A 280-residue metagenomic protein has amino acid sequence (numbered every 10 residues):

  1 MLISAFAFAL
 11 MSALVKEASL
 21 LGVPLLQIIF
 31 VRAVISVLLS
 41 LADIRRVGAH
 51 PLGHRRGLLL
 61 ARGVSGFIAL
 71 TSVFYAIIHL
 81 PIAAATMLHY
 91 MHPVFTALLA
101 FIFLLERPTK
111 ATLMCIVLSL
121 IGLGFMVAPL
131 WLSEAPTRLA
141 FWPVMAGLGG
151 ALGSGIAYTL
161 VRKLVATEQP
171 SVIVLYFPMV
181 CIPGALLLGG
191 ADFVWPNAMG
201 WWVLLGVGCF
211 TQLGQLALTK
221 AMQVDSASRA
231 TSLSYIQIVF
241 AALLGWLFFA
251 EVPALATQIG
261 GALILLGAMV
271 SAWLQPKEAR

Functional and structural regions predicted by a protein language model:
M1-I3, H54-V64, P108-I121, P143-V144 (+2 more regions): Cytoplasmic-side transmembrane-helix entry/capping segments in multi-pass membrane proteins
M1-L2, A97-L152, A166, L265-R280: Juxtamembrane helix-loop boundary signature in multi-pass membrane transporters
M1-S4, I44-S72, F141-G150, W195-L213: Loop-to-transmembrane-helix transition segments
L21-I68, G153-A157, Y176-A191, L266: Transmembrane alpha-helices of multi-pass small-molecule transport proteins
A85-M91, L164-V180, Q215-L247: Helix-helix packing/entry segments at the starts of transmembrane helices
P93-V117, V239-I259: C-terminal transmembrane-helix exit sites in multi-pass transporters
A128, Y235-R280: C-terminal-most transmembrane helix of multi-pass membrane proteins
S133-F193: Transmembrane alpha-helical segments that form core, pore/gating elements of small-molecule transporters/exporters
